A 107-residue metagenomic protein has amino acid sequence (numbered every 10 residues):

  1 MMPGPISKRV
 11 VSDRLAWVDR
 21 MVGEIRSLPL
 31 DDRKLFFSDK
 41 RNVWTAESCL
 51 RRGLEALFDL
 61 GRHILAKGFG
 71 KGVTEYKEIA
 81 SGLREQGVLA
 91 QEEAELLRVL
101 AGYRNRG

Functional and structural regions predicted by a protein language model:
M1-R106: Solvent-exposed interaction patches of small proteins and small membrane subunits
